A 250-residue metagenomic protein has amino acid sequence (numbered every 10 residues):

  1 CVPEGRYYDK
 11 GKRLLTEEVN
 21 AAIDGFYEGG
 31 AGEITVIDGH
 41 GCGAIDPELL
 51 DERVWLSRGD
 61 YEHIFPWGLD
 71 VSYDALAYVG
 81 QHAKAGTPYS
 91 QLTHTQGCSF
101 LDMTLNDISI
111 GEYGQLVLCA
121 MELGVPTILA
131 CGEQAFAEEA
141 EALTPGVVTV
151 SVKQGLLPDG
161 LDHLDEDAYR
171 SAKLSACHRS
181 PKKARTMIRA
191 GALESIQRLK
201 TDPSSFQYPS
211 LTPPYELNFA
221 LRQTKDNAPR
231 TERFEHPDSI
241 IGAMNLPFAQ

Functional and structural regions predicted by a protein language model:
C1-K10, T93-N106, E166-R170: A solvent-exposed, charged loop/short amphipathic helix patch at secondary-structure junctions
C1-V19, T144, T149-V152: A short alpha/beta connector and helix-capping loop motif
R6, T16-V71: Glycine-rich nucleotide/cofactor/substrate-binding loop typically near the N-terminus or early in the first domain
I37-D38, L76-Q81, A130-C131: Short beta-strand segments
R53, S57-S99: N-terminal glycine-rich phosphate/adenylate-binding segment common to multiple enzyme folds
C98-L123, C131-Q134: Active-site glycine-rich loop that binds ribose-phosphate moieties when present
M121-T127, C131-I196: Active-site rim beta-loop-alpha module in soluble metabolic enzymes
S171-Q250: C-terminal accessory domains and tails appended to enzymatic cores
